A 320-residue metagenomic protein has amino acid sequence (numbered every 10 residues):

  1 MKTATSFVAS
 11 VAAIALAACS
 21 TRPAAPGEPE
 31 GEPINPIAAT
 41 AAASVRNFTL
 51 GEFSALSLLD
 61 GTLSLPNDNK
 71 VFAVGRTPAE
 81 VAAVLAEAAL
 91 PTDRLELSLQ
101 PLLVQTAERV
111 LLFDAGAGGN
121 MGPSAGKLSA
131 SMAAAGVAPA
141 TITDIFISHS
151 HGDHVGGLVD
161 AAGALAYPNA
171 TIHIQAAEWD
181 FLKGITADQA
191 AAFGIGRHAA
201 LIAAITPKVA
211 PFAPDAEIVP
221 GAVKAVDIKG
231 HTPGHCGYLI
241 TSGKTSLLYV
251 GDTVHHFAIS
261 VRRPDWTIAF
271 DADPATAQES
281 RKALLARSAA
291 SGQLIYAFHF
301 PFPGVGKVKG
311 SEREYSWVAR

Functional and structural regions predicted by a protein language model:
K2-P23: Gram-negative bacterial Sec-dependent N-terminal signal peptides
S20-S129, A133, T141, K244-G251: Metallo-beta-lactamase
R22, G243-R320: Cap/insert and terminal regions of metallo-dependent hydrolase folds
D60-G61, A115-G118, S150, A177-E178 (+3 more regions): Active-site metal-binding loops of divalent metal-dependent hydrolases
P91-R94, V226-G230: Short Gly/Pro-enriched turn/cap motifs at secondary-structure boundaries
P101, A107, P123-H173: Active-site metal-binding motif and surrounding structural segment of the metallo-beta-lactamase
G126, A133-V137, T141, P168-D227 (+2 more regions): Metallo-beta-lactamase
I145-V155, I228-H235, Y296-P303: Histidine-centered catalytic micro-motifs
